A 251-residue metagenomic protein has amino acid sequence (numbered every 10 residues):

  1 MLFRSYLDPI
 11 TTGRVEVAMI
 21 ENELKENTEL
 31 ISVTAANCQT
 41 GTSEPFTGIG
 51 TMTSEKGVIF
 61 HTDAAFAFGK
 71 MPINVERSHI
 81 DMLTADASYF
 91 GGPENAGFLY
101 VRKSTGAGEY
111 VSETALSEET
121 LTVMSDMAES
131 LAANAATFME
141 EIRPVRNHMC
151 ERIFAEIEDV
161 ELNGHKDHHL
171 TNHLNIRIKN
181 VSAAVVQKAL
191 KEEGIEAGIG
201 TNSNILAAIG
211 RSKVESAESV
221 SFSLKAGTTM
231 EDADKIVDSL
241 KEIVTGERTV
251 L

Functional and structural regions predicted by a protein language model:
M1-L2: Short, small-residue-biased leader/transition segments that mark boundaries at the very start of proteins
T12-A64: Active-site phosphate-binding strand-loop segment of PLP-dependent enzymes
M19-N22, E44-E55, F66-F90, K103: Active-site pre-lysine segment of PLP-dependent enzymes
R77-T122, D126: Active-site PLP attachment segment
E118-E151, E161-L170: Structural signature of PLP-dependent enzymes
N172-S221: Conserved C-terminal alpha-helix-loop-beta "cap" of PLP-dependent enzymes that closes/shapes the active-site mouth
A207-L251: PLP-dependent enzyme catalytic core of the Aspartate aminotransferase-like
